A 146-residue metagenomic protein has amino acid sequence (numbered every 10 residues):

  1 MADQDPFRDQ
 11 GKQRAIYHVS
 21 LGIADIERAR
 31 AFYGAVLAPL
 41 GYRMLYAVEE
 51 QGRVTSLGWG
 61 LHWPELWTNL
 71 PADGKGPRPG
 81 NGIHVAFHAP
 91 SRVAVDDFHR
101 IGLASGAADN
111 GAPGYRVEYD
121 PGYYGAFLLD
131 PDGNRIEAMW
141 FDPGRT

Functional and structural regions predicted by a protein language model:
A2-R30, V85, D142-T146: N-terminal beta-strand motif that seeds the catalytic metal site of vicinal oxygen chelate
D5-D9, T55-D97: Long, continuous compositionally biased terminal/linker segments
Q13-A15, R78-N81, D120: Short glycine-enriched loop/turn motifs at secondary-structure junctions
S20-E65: Core segments of cupin and vicinal oxygen chelate
I23-R28, A86-P131: Vicinal oxygen chelate
N134: Conserved Rossmann-like nucleotide-cofactor binding loop
E137-A138: Short glycine-/small-residue motifs
